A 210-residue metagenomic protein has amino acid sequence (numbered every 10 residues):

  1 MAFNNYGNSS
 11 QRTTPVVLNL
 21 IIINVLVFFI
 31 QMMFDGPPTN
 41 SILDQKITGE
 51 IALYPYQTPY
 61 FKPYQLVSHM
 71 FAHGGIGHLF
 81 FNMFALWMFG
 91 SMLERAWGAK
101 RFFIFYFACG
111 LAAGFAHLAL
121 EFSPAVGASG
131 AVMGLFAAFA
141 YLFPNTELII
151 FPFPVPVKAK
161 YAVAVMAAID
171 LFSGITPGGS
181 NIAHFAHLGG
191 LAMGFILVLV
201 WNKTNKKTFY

Functional and structural regions predicted by a protein language model:
M1-Y210: A detector for small-residue-rich transmembrane helices and their helix-helix packing motifs
